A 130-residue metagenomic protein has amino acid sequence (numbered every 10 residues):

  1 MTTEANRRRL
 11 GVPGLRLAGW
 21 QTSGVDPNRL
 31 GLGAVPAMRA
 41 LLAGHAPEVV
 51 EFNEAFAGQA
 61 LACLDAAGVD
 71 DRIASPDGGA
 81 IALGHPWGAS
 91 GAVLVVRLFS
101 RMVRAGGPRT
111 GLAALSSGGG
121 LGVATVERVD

Functional and structural regions predicted by a protein language model:
M1-G14: Channel- or pocket-lining gating/hinge segments that regulate access to a cavity or pore
T2, G91-D130: Conserved beta-strand-centric core segments of catalytic alpha/beta enzyme folds
N6-R7, W20-G24, L41-H45, C63-D70 (+2 more regions): Change "in soluble alpha/beta enzymes" to "in soluble alpha/beta proteins
P13-L15, A46-E48, D71, P108: Flexible, glycine/charged-enriched surface loops at secondary-structure junctions
A18, R39-L42, E48-E51, A60-L64 (+4 more regions): Generic hydrophobic alpha-helical scaffold/packing signal
A18-H45, L83-V93, R97: Active-site pocket-shaping loop/turn-to-helix segments
Q21, E48-A55, A74-S90, G111-S116: Cysteine-centered functional microenvironments
P27-A34, E54-R72, P86-S90, V123-R128: Short glycine/threonine-rich loop-to-helix capping motif typified by GTGT followed within a few residues by an Asp-Pro
